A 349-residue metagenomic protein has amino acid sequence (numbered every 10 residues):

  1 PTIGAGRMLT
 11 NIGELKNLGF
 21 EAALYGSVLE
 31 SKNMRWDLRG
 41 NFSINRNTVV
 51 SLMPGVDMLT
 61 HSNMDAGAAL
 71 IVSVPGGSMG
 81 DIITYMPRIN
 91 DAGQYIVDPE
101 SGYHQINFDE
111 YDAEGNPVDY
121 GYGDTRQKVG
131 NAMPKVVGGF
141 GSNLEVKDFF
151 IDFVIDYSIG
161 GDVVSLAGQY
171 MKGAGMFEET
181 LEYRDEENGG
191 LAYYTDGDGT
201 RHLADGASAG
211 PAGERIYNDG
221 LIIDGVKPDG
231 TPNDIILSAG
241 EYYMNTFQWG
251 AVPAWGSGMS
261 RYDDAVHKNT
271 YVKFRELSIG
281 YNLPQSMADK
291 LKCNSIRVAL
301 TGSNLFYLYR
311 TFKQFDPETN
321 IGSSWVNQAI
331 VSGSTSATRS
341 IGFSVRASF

Functional and structural regions predicted by a protein language model:
I3-M8, A23-Y25, Y120-Q127, S257-A265 (+1 more regions): Extracytoplasmic loops and strand-loop junctions of Gram-negative outer membrane beta-barrel proteins
T10-K16, F20, S27-A132, V163 (+1 more regions): Conserved small-residue
I12-L18, G76, G130-K135, D264-K273 (+1 more regions): Short sequence motifs at beta-strands and strand-loop junctions characteristic of Gram-negative outer-membrane
L18-L24, L38, V136-S142, F149 (+2 more regions): Hydrophobic, lipid-facing positions within transmembrane beta-strands of outer-membrane proteins
G26-V28, F42-T48, V146-D148, Y157-G161 (+4 more regions): Transmembrane beta-strands of outer-membrane beta-barrel pores
K32, D148-F153, S286-M287: Repeated loop/turn-to-beta-strand initiation elements of outer-membrane beta-barrel proteins
L38-I44, L144, F153-Y157, L181 (+3 more regions): Transmembrane beta-barrel strands of outer-membrane/channel proteins
E214-F349: Membrane-interface anchoring segments and C-terminal beta-barrel signals
